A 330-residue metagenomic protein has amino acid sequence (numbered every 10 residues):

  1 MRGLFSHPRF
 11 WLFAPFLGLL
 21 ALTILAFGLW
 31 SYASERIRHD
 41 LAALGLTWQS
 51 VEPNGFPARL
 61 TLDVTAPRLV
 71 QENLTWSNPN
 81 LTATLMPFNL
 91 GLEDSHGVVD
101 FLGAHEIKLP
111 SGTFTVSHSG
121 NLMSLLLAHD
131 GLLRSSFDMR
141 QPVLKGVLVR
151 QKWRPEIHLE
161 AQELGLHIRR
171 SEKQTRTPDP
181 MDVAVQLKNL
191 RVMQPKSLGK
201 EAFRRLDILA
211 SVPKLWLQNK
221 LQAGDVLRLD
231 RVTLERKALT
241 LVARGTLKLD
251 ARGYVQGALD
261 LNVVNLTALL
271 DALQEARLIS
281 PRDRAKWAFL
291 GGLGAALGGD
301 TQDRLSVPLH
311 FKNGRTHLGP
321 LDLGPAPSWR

Functional and structural regions predicted by a protein language model:
R2-L41: N-terminal type II signal-anchor transmembrane helix that functions as the membrane-insertion/stop-transfer segment
R2-P15, E52, N219-V226, V232-L234 (+4 more regions): Extended terminal
L46-Q174, V232: N-terminal beta-strand/beta-hairpin edge segment
A66-W76, G103-V116, V143-L159, R170 (+5 more regions): Flexible, membrane-facing loop/turn or short amphipathic-helix motifs that contact lipid bilayers or gate lipid-binding
N80-T84, G91, D130, D207-K214 (+5 more regions): Low-complexity, intrinsically disordered segments exposed to solvent
L102, S119-V147, L164-R169, V185 (+2 more regions): Extended amphipathic, helix-rich lipid-handling scaffolds
R176-A184, R191: Gly/Pro-enriched, hydrophobic low-complexity segments that function as extracytoplasmic propeptides/linkers
S197-Q218, K237, R244-L247, A251-G253: Short helix-loop boundary/capping segments
